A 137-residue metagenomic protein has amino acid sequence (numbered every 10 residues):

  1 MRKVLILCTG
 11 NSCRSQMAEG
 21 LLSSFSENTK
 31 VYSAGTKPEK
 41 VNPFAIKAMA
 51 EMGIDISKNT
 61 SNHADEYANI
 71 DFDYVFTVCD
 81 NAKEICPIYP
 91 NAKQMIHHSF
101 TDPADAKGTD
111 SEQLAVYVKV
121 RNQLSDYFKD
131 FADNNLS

Functional and structural regions predicted by a protein language model:
M1-E66: Conserved active-site segments centered on acidic
R2-V4, Y67-V78, Y117: Cytosolic catalytic domains that perform sulfur/thiol-centered chemistry
N11, M49, V75-F76, L124: Conserved small-residue
S12, D80-K83, D102: Short glycine-rich anion-binding loops that position phosphate/pyrophosphate groups of nucleotides and phosphorylated
Q16-A18, P43, I85-I88, K107: Short glycine-/acidic-enriched loop or helix-start segments at secondary-structure transitions that form or flank
G35, C79, S99-T101: Residues at the C-termini of beta-strands that transition into short coil/loop
I70-N91, H97: Mid-chain, well-packed structural core segment of small domains
C86-S137: Phosphate-binding/catalytic loops
